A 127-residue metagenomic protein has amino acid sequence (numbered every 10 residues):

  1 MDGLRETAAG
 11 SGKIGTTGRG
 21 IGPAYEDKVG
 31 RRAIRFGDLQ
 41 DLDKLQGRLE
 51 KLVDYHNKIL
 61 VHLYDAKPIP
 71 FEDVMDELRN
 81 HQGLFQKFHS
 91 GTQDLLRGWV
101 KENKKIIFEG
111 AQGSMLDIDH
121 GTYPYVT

Functional and structural regions predicted by a protein language model:
M1-T127: Non-transmembrane, aqueous-exposed alpha-helical and coiled segments at domain scale
